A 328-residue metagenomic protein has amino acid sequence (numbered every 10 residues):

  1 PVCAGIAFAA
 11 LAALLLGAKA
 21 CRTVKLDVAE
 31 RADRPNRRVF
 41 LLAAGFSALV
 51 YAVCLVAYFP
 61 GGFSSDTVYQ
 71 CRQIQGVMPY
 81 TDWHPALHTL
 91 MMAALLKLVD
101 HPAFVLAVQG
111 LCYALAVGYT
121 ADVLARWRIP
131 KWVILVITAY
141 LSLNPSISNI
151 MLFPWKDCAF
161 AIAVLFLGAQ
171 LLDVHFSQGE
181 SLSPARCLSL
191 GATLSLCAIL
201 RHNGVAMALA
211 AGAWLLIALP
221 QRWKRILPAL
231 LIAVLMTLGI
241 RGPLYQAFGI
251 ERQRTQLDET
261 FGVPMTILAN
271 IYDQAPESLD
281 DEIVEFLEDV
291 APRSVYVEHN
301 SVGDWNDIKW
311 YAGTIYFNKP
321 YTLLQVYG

Functional and structural regions predicted by a protein language model:
P1, F59, A86-T89, L98-P102 (+4 more regions): Aromatic- and kink-enriched transmembrane "portal" helix at the membrane-lumen/periplasm boundary that abuts
P1-V53: Start-transfer (signal-anchor) and selected internal transmembrane alpha helices of multi-pass inner/ER membrane
L41, T120-L143, I162: Transmembrane-helix signature of polytopic, membrane-embedded enzymes that assemble or transfer cell-envelope glycans
Y58-Q70, P79-M91, V99-F104, K319: Extracytoplasmic catalytic/substrate-binding loops of multi-pass membrane glycan-assembly enzymes
Q75, Y119, A159-Q178, L190 (+2 more regions): Specific aromatic-rich, kink-prone transmembrane helix
A107-R128, F166: Transmembrane-helix motifs of polytopic, lipid-linked glycan transferases
R186-R201, G212, I232-T237: Membrane-interface alpha helices of multi-pass inner-membrane proteins
I250-G328: Membrane-proximal stem/loop segments at transmembrane-domain junctions that anchor or position
